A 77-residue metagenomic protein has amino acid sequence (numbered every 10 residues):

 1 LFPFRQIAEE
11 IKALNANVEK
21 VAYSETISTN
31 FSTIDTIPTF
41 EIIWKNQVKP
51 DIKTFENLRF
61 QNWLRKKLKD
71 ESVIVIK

Functional and structural regions predicted by a protein language model:
L1-K77: Cytosolic C-terminal regulatory domains/tails of membrane transporters and channels
